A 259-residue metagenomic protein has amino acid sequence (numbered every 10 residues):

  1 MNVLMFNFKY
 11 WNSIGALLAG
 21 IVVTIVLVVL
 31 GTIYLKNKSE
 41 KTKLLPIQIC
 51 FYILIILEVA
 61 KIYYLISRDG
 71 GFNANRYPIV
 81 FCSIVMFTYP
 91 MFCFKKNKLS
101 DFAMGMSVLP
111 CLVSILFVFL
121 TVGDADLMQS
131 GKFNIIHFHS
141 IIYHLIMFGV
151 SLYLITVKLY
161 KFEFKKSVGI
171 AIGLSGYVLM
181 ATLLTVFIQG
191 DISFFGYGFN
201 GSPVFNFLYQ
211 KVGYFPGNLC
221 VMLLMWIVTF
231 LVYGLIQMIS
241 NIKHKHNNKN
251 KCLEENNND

Functional and structural regions predicted by a protein language model:
N2-F87: Early transmembrane hairpin module of multi-pass membrane proteins
F6-V22, G169-G176, V186-F230: Membrane-interface transmembrane-helix boundary segments in multi-pass integral membrane proteins
L27-T32, T88-M91, I146-K165: Alpha-helical transmembrane segments in multipass membrane proteins, preferentially the mid-helix core
T32-E40, Y160-K161, G234-K251: Membrane-interface capping segments at transmembrane-helix boundaries
Y34-I47, F94-M104, V157-V168: Membrane-interface helix-boundary motifs at transmembrane edges
I53-Y63, C111-V122, L174-L183: Aromatic-anchored segments of alpha-helical transmembrane domains
M91-I155: Membrane-proximal helix-loop-helix units in multi-pass membrane proteins
N134-I135, Y160-G176: Membrane-helix boundary/juxtamembrane motif in polytopic membrane proteins
